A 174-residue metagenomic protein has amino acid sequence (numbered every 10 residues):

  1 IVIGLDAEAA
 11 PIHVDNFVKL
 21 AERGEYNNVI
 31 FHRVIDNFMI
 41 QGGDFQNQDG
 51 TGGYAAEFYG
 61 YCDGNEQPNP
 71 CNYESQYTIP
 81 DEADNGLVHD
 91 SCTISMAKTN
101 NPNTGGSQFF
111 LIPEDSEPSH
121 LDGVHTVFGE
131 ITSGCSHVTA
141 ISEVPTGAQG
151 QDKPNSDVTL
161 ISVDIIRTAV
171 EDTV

Functional and structural regions predicted by a protein language model:
I1-V174: Cyclophilin-like peptidyl-prolyl cis-trans isomerases
